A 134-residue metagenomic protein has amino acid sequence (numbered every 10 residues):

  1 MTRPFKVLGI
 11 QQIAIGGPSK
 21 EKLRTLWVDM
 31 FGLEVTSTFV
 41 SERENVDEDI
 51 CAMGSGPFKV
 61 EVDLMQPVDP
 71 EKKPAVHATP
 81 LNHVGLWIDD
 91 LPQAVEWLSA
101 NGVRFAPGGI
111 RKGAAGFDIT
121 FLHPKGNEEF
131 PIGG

Functional and structural regions predicted by a protein language model:
M1-R24, L81-L86: N-terminal beta-strand motif that seeds the catalytic metal site of vicinal oxygen chelate
T2-K6, T38, I50-C51, L86 (+1 more regions): Vicinal oxygen chelate
K20, L91-P92: DNA replication sliding-clamp ring fold and its partner-interaction surfaces
L23-V28, L98: Conserved active-site tyrosine of GNAT-family acetyltransferases
G32-L33, V103: Short aromatic/hydrophobic-glycine micro-motifs
L33-A75, F117-G134: Conserved short beta-strand elements that form part of the metal-binding/catalytic scaffold of enzyme active sites
P67-L91: Charged surface patches that recognize polyanionic ligands
